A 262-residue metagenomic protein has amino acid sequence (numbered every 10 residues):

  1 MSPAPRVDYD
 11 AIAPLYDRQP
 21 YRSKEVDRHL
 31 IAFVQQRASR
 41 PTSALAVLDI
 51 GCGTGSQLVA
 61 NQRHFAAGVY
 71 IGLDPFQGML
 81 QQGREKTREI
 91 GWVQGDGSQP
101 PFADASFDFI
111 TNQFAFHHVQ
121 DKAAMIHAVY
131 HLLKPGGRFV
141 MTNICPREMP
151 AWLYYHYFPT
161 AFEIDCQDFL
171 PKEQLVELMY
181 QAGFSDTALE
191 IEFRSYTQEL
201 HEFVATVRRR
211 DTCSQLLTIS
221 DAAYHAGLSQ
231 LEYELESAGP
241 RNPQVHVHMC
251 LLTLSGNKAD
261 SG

Functional and structural regions predicted by a protein language model:
M1-T42, S56-A60, M79-Q82: Conserved class I S-adenosyl-L-methionine
A46-Q99: Class I SAM-dependent methyltransferase SAM/SAH-binding core
T54, D186-G262: Conserved Class I S-adenosyl-L-methionine
T111: A conserved beta-strand element that flanks and buttresses the S-adenosyl-L-methionine
F114-H118: Short catalytic micro-motifs in class I SAM-dependent methyltransferases
A123-P135: A short glycine-rich, Lys/Arg-flanked "PGG" loop and its adjoining helix->strand segment in the class I
V140-Q167: Conserved class I S-adenosyl-L-methionine
Q167-A182: Short alpha-helix
